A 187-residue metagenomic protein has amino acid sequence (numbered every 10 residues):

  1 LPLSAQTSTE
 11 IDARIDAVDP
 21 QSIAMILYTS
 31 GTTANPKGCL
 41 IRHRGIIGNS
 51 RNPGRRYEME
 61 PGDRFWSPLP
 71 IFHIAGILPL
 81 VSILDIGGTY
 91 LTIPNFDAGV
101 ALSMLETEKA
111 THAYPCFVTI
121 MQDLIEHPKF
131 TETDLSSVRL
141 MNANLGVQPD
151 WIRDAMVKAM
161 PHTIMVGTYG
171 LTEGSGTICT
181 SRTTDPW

Functional and structural regions predicted by a protein language model:
L1, K37-L40, S67, T89-F96 (+1 more regions): Short beta-strand->loop structural element characteristic of the AMP-binding/adenylate-forming
L3, Q21, H43-R44, L69 (+2 more regions): Structural detector for helix-capping/boundary residues
A5-Y28, N35, E58-R64: Conserved pre-ATP/AMP-binding loop-to-beta segment of ANL
I23, T29-T32, F65, I71 (+5 more regions): Conserved S/T- and glycine-rich ATP-binding loop of Class I adenylate-forming
A24-G48: Conserved AMP-binding A3 loop
I47-R64, I71-H112, H127: Conserved AMP-binding/adenylation subdomain of ANL enzymes
D85, A110-C116, I125-W187: Gly/Ser/Thr-rich phosphate-binding loop
